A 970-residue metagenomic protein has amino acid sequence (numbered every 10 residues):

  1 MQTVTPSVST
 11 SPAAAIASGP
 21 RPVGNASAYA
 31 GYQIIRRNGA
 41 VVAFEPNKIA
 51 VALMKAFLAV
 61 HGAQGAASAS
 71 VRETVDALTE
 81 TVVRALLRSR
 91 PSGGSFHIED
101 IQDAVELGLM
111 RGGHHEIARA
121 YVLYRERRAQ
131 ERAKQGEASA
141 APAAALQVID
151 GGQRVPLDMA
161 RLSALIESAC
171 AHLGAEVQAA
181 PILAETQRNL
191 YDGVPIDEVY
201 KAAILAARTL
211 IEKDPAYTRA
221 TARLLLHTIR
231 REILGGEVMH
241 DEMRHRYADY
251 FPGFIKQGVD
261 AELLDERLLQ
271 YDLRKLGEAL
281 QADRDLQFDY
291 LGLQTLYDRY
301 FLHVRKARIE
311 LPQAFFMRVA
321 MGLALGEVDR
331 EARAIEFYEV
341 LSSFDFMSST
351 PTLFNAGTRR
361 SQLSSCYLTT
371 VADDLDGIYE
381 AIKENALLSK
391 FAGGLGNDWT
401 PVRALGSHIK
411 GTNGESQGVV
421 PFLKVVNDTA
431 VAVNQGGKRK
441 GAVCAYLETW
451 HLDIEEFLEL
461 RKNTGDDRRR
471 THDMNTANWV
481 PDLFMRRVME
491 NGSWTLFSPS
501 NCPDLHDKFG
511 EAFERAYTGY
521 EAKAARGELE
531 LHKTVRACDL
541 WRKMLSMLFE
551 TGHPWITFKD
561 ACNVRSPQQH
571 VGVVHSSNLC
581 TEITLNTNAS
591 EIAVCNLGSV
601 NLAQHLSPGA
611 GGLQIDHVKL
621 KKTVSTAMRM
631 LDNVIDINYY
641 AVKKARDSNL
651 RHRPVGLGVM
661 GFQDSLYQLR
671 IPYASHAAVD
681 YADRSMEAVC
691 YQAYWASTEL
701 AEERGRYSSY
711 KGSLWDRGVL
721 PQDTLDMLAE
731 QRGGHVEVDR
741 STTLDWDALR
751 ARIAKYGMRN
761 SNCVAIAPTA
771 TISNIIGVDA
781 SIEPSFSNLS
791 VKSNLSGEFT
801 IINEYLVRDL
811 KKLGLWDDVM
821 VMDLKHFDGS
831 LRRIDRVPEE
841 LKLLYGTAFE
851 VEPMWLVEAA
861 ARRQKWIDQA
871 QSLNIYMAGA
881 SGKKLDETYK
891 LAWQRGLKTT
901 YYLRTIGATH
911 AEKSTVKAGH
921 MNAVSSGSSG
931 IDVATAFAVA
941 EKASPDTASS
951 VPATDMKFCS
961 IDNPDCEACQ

Functional and structural regions predicted by a protein language model:
M1-G24, K913-Q970: Acidic, low-complexity intrinsically disordered tails
M1-Q33, A40, A67-A160, S168-M317 (+1 more regions): Core nucleic-acid recognition elements
A77-E80, A104-L109, V194, T209 (+7 more regions): Core structural elements
H114, A120-R128, T218-G258, V480-P481 (+12 more regions): Terminal amphipathic helices with adjacent charged low-complexity linkers/tails
E131, D265-T295, T584-N586, L631-D636 (+3 more regions): Catalytic alpha/beta core of large soluble enzyme barrels
L302-H303, F315-A334, Y338-Q362, L368-G411 (+8 more regions): Function-dense linear segments that define catalytic or interfacial modules in macromolecule-processing proteins
E459, R468, H472-M544, L548-T551: Polar, glycine-rich mid-to-C-terminal structural blocks that act as macromolecule-binding/assembly scaffolds
T623-R646, L650, P672-T769, E839-K842 (+2 more regions): Internal maturation/activation junctions in enzymes
